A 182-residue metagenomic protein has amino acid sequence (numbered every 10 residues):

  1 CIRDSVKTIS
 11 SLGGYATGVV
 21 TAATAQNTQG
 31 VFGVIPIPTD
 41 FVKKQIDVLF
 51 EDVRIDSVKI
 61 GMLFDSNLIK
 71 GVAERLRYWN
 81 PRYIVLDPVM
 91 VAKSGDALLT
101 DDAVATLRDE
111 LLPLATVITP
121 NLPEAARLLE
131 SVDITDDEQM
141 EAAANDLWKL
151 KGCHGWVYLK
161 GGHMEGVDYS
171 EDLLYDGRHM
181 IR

Functional and structural regions predicted by a protein language model:
C1-I2: Short, small-residue-biased leader/transition segments that mark boundaries at the very start of proteins
S10-A25: N-terminal glycine-rich anion-binding loops that anchor highly charged ligand groups
L12, K44-R54, N145-L150: A short, N-terminal amphipathic alpha-helix
T17, T21, Y83-P88, L111-P123: Non-cysteine beta-strand/loop elements that form the S-adenosyl-L-methionine
T24-F32, A92-A97, A126-L129: A short acidic, helix-capping loop that chelates divalent metal ions and anchors anionic groups
G33-V48: Glycine-rich, highly charged phosphate/nucleotide-binding loops
Q45, F50-E110: Glycine/small-residue-rich loop that forms an oxyanion/phosphate-binding "nest" at active or ligand-binding sites
D101-R178: Conserved phosphate/ATP/ADP-binding segment of small-molecule kinases
